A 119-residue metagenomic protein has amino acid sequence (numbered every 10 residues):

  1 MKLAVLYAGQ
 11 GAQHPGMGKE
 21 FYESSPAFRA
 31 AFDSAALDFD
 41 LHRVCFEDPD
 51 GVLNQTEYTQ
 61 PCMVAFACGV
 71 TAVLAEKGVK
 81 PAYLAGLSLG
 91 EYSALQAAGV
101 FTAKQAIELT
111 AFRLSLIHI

Functional and structural regions predicted by a protein language model:
M1-I117: FabD-like malonyl-/acyl-CoA
